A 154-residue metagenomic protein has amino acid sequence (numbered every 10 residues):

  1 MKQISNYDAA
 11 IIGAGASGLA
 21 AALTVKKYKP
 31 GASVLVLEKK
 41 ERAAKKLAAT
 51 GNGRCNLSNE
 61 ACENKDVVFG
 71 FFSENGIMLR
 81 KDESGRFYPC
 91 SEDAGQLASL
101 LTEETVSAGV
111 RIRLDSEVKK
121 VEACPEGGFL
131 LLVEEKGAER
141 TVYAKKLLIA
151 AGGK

Functional and structural regions predicted by a protein language model:
K2-S17: Beta1/beta-strand and adjacent pyrophosphate-binding region of the FAD-binding site in flavoprotein oxidoreductases
N6, K39-E63: Conserved N-terminal glycine-rich FAD pyrophosphate-binding loop of Rossmann-like flavoproteins
A10, K26-A49: Glycine-rich FAD pyrophosphate-binding loop
G18-A22, A151: Short glycine/serine/threonine-rich phosphate/pyrophosphate-binding segments that cradle anionic phosphate groups
A32-V34, L79, L147: Hydrophobic anchor at the start of a short beta-strand that flanks the dinucleotide cofactor-binding loop
A43-L47, N64, F69-F71, N75-Y88: A short alpha-helix-loop-beta-strand transition element characteristic of N-terminal alpha/beta dinucleotide-binding
E63, E83-E103, R113, K154: Short beta-strand to alpha-helix junction loop
E104-K154: Predominantly flavin-linked oxidoreductase catalytic cores and closely associated redox partners
